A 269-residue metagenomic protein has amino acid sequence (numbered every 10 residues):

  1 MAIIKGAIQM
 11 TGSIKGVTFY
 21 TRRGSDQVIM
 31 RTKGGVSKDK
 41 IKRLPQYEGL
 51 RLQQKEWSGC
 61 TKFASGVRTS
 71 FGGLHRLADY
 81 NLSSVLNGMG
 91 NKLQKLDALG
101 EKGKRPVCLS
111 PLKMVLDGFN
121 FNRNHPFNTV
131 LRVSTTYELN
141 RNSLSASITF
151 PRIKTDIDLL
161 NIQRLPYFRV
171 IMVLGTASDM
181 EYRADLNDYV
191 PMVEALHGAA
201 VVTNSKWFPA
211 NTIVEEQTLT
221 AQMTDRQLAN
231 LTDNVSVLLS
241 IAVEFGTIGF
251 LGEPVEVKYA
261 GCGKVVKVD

Functional and structural regions predicted by a protein language model:
M1-H125: Long, polar/Ser/Thr-enriched low-complexity segments that form simple helices or flexible linkers at protein ends
I29, R43-Q46, Q54-E56, M89-G90 (+4 more regions): Glycine-rich loops and low-complexity Gly/Arg-rich segments that provide flexible linkers or classic glycine-based
E48-G49, S83-S84, Y167-I171, P191-V193 (+1 more regions): Short, low-complexity, polar/charged sequence segments that are solvent-exposed and flexible
G72, D158, M180, G249-L251: Residue-level signal for secondary-structure boundary sites
Q94-V235, S240-E244: Charged linear interaction tracts used for macromolecular binding and regulation
L228, F245-K258: Short acidic/polar inter-strand loop motif in beta-rich domains
K258-D269: Proprotein-processing/basic-patch segments
